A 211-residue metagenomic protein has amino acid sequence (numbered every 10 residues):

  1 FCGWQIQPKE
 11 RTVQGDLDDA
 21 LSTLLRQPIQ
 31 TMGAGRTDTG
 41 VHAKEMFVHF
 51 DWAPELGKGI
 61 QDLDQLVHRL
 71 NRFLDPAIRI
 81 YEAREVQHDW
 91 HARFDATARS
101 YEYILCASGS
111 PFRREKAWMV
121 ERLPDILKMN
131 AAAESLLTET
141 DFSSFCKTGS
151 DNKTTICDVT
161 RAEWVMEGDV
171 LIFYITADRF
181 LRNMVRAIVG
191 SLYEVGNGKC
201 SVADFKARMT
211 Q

Functional and structural regions predicted by a protein language model:
F1-Q211: Structured-RNA-binding interfaces characteristic of tRNA pseudouridine synthases
